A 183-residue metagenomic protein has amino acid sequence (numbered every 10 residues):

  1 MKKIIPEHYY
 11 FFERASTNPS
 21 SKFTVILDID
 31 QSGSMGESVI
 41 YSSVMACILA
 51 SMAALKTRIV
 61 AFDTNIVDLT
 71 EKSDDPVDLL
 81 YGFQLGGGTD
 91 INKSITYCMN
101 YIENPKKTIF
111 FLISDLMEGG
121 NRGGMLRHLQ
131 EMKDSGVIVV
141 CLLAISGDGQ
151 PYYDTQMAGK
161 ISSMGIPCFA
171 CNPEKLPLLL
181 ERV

Functional and structural regions predicted by a protein language model:
M1-F23: Negatively charged sequence features
E13, V25-I29, G36: Conserved binding/catalytic microenvironments
K22-F23, G33-A61: …and closely analogous acidic/polar surface helices at protein-protein or active-site interfaces in A-domain-like
L27-S32, K107-G120, A144-S146: DG-centered beta-turn motif at the end of beta-strands
Y41, M45, G123-L129: Charged helix-capping and loop-helix junction motifs
F62-V67, S146-G147: Short glycine-enriched loops at secondary-structure junctions
V67, D75-F111, E118-G119, G123 (+1 more regions): Von Willebrand factor
H128-V183: Von Willebrand factor type A / integrin I
